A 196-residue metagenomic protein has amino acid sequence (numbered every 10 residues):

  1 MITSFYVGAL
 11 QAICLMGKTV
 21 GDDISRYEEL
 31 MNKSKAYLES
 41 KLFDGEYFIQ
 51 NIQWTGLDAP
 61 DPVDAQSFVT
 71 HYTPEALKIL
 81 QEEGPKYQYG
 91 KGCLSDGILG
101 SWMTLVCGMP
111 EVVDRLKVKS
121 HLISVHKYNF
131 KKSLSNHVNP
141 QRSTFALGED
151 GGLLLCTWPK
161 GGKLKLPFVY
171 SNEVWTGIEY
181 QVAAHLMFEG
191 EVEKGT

Functional and structural regions predicted by a protein language model:
M1, L42-W175: Extended glycan-interaction surfaces of carbohydrate-active proteins
M1-Y47, I52-D61: Hydrophobic, small-residue-rich alpha-helical packing segments that form membrane-like cores
F5-D23, G100-V113, Y180-E191: Well-ordered alpha-helical scaffold segments within catalytic/enzyme domains
T19-E39, V112-S133, G190-T196: Extended, well-ordered alpha-helical scaffold segments
N32, E179-Y180: Short, hydrophobic/amphipathic alpha-helical packing segments that form internal helix faces or helix-helix interfaces
K165-V169, E173-G177, A183-V192: Hydrophobic alpha-helical bundle architecture
